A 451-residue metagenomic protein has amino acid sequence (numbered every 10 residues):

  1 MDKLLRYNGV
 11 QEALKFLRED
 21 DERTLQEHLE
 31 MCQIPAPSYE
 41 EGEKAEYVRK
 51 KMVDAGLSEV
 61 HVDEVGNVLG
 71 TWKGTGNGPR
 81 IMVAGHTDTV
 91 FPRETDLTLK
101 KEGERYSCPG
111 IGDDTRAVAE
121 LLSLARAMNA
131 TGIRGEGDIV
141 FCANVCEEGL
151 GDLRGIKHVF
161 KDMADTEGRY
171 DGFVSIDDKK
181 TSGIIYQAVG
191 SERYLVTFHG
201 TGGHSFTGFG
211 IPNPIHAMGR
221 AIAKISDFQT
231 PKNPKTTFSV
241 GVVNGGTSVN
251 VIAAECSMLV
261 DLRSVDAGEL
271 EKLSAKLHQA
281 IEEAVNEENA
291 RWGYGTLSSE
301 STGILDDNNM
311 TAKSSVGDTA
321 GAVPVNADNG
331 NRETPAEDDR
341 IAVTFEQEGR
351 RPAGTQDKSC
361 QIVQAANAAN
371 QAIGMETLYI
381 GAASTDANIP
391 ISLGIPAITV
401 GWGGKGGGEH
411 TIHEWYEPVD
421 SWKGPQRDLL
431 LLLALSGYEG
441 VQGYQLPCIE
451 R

Functional and structural regions predicted by a protein language model:
M1-N8, E12, I215-R451: Metal-dependent amide/peptide-bond hydrolase catalytic core, centered on the "pita-bread" metallohydrolase fold
D2-R105, N308-N309, S314-N329: Acidic/His- and Gly-rich active-site-bordering loop/insert found across diverse amide/peptide-bond hydrolases
S58, V65, G76-I81, T95-D96 (+6 more regions): Short coil/turn connectors at secondary-structure junctions
K73, D177, T197-T201, R263-V265 (+1 more regions): Solvent-exposed residues in well-ordered beta-strands and their adjoining turns, especially edge/terminal strands
V83, E102-L150, E192-F198, T207-Q229 (+3 more regions): Alpha-helical metal-binding/catalytic segments enriched in His/Glu/Asp
T87-K101, Y186-T197, A368, I398 (+1 more regions): Acidic-glycine-rich active-site phosphate/pyrophosphate-binding loop
L97-C108, H199-G203, Q371-I373, E409-H410: Glycine/charged-rich beta-loop-alpha catalytic/anionic-binding loops adjacent to active sites
R105, G110-V189, P231, N250 (+2 more regions): Acidic/histidine-rich catalytic neighborhood of metal-dependent amide-processing enzymes
